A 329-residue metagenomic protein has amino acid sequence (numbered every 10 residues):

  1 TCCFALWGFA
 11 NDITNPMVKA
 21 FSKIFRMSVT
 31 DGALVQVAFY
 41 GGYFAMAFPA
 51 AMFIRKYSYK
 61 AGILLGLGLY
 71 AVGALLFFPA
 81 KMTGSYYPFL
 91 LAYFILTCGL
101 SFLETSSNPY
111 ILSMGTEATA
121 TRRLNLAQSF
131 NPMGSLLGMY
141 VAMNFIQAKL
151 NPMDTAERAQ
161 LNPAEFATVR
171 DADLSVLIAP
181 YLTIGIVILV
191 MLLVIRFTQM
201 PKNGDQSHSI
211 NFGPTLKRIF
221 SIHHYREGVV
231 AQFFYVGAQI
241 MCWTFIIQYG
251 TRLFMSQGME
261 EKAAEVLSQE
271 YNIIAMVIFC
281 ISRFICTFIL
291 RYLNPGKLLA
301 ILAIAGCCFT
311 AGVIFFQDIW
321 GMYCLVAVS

Functional and structural regions predicted by a protein language model:
A5, Y86-L103, G321-S329: Hydrophobic core of transmembrane alpha-helices in multi-pass small-molecule transporters, especially MFS/SLC-type
T14-V18, G138-Q147, I219-I273: Extracytoplasmic gate region of multi-pass secondary transporters
L34-I54, I273-C286: Central cavity-lining transmembrane alpha-helices of secondary-active solute carriers, predominantly the Major
G68-T83, A305-D318: C-terminal ends and interior cores of transmembrane alpha-helices in multi-pass membrane transporters/permeases
L100, T119-N151: Glycine-rich segments within core transmembrane alpha-helices of 12-TM secondary carriers
A142-D154, P163-F166, A172, L182-S209: C-terminal membrane-cytosol helix-exit motif in multi-pass small-molecule transporters
L293-S329: C-terminal transmembrane helical hairpin of 12-TM major facilitator-type secondary transporters
